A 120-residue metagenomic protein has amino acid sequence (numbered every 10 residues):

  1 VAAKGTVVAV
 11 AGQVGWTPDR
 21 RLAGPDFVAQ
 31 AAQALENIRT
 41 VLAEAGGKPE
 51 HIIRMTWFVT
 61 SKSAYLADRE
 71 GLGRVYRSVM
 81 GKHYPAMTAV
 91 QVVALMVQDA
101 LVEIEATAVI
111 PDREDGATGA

Functional and structural regions predicted by a protein language model:
V1-A120: Short, polar/acidic, helix-capping and beta-turn segments at strand->helix junctions that line the mouths
